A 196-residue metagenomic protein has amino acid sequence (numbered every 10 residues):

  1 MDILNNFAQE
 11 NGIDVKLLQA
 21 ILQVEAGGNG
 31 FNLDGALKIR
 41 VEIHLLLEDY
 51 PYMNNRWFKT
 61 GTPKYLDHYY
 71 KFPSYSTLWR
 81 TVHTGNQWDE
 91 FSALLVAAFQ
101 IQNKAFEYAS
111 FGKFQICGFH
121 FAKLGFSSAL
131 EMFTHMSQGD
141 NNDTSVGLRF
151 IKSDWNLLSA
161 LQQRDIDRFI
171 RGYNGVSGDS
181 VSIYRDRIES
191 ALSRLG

Functional and structural regions predicted by a protein language model:
M1-A98: Export/targeting segments at the very N-terminus of extracytoplasmic proteins
M1-I3, V176-G178, S193-G196: Generic structural signal for short, solvent-exposed loop/turn connectors between secondary structure elements
D2-N6, V15, Q19, S145 (+4 more regions): Solvent-exposed, polar/charged alpha-helical surfaces in well-ordered, non-transmembrane soluble domains, broadly
Q9, F58-Q163, D179, Y184-R194: Alpha-helical segment that forms one wall of the substrate-binding/catalytic cleft in peptidoglycan-active domains
A20, G112-Q115, G172: Structural recognition of the beta-strand scaffold that forms the well-ordered cores of secreted hydrolase catalytic
G27-G35, V176-R185: Secretory-pathway/luminal and periplasmic proteins that interact with or process carbohydrate-rich
N156-L157, R171-N174: Proline/Glycine/Serine-rich low-complexity intrinsically disordered segments that serve as flexible stalks/linkers
